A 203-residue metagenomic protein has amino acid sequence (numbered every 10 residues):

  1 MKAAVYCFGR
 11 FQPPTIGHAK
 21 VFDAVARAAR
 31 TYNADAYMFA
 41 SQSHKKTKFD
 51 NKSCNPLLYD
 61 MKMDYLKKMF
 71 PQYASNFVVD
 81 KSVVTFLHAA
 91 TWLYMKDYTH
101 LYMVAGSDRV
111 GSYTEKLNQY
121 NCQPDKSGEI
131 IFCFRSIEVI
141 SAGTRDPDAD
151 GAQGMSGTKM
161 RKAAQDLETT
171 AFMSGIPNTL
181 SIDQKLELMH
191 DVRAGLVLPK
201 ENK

Functional and structural regions predicted by a protein language model:
M1-K203: Nucleotidyltransferase catalytic core that binds NTPs
